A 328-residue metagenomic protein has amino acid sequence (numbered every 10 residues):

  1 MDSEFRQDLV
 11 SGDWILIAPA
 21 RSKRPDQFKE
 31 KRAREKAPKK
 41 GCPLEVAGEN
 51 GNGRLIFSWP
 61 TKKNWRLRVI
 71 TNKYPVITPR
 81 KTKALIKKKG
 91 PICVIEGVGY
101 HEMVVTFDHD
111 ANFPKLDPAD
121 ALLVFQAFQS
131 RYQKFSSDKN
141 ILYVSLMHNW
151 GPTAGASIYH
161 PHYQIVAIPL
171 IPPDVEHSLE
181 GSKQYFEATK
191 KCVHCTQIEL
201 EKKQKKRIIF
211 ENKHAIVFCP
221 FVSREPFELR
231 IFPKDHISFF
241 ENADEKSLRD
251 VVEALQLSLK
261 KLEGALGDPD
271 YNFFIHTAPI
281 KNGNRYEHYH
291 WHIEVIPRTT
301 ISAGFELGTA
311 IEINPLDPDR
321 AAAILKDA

Functional and structural regions predicted by a protein language model:
M1-H160, V166-F239, A243-K246, L259-L262 (+2 more regions): Active-site microenvironments that recognize anionic phosphate/pyrophosphate groups
V222, V251-A254: Long, histidine/aromatic-enriched segments associated with O2/redox biology
I275: Substrate-binding beta-hairpin/strand module that engages nucleic acids
